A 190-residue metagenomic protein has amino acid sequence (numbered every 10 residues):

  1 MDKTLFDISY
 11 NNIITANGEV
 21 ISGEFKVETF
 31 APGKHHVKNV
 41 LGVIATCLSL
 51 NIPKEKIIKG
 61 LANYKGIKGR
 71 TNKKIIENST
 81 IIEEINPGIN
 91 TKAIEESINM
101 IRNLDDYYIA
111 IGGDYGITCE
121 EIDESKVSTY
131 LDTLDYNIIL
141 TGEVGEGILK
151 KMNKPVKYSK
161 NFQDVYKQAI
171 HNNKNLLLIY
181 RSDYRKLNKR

Functional and structural regions predicted by a protein language model:
M1-K26: Extended acidic/charged loop-beta regions that coordinate divalent cations and stabilize anionic phosphate/carboxylate
D7, E28, N72-K74: Residues in well-ordered beta-strands of folded domains
S9, F30-P32, S97: A structural micro-motif recognizing beta-strand termini and the immediately following turn/loop segments
N17-E19, P32, L61: Generic marker of residues within folded, mature protein domains
K26-K34, E83: A short glycine/serine-rich beta->alpha loop
A31-G42, K68-G69: Short glycine/threonine-rich catalytic loop with a Thr-x-Gly-x-Asp
A45-E55, K59-R190: ATP-dependent carboxylate-amine ligase
